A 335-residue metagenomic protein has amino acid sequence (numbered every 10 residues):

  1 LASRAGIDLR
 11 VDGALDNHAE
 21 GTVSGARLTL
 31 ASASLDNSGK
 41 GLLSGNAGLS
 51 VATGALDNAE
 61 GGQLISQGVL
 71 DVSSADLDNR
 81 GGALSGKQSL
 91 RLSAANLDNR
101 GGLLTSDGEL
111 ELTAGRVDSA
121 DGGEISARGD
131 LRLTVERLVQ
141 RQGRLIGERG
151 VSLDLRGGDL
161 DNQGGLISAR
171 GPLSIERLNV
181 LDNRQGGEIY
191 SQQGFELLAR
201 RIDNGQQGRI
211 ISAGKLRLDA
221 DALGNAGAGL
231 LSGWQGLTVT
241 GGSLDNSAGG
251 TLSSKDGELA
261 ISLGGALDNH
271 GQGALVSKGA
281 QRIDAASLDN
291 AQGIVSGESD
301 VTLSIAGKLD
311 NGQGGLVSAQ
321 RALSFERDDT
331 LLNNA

Functional and structural regions predicted by a protein language model:
L1-A335: A composition-driven surface/loop motif
